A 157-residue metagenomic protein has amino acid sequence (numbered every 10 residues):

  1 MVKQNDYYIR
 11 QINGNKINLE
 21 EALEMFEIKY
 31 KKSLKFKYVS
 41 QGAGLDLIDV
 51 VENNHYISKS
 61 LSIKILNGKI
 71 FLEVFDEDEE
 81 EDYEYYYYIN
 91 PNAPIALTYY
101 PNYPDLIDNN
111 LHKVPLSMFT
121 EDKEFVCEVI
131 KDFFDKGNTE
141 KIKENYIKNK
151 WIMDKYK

Functional and structural regions predicted by a protein language model:
M1-G42, E77-K157: Acidic, proline/glycine-rich low-complexity IDRs
K29-L72: Short, well-structured hydrophobic secondary-structure segments
